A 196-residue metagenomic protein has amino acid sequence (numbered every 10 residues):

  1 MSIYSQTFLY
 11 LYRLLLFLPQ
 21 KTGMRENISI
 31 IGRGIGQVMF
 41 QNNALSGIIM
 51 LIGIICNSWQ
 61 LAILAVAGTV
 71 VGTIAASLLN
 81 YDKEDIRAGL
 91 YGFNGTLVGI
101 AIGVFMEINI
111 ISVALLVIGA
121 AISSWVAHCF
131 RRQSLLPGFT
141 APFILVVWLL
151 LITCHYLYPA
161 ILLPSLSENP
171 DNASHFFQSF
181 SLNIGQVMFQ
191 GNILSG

Functional and structural regions predicted by a protein language model:
S2-Y81, S181-G196: N-terminal signal-anchor module of multipass membrane proteins
F8, F17, F40, F93 (+6 more regions): Phenylalanine-focused residue identity feature
R13, F17, A141-S195: Long hydrophobic alpha-helical segments that form multi-pass transmembrane helix bundles in integral membrane proteins
G72-E84, S123-Q133: C-terminal ends of transmembrane helices
L90, G95-L166: Membrane-interface helix-loop-helix junctions at boundaries between adjacent transmembrane segments
